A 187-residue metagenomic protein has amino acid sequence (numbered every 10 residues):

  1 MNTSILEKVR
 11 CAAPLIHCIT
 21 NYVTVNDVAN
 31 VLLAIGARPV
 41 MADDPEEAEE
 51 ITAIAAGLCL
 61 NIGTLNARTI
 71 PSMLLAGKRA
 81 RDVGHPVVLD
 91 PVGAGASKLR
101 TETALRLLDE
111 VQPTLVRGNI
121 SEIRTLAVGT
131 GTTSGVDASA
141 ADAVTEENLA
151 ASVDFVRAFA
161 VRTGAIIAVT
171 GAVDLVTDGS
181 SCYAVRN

Functional and structural regions predicted by a protein language model:
M1-D82, P86, V153-N187: Small-residue (G/A/S/T)-rich helix-start motifs and N-terminal tracts that mark the onset
T20, R68, G95-A96, E147-N148: Residues that cap or flank secondary-structure elements
L58-N61, P86-P91, G135-A140: Short beta-strands and strand-loop turn motifs
T69-G118: Glycine/small-residue-rich loop that forms an oxyanion/phosphate-binding "nest" at active or ligand-binding sites
K98-C182: Conserved phosphate/ATP/ADP-binding segment of small-molecule kinases
